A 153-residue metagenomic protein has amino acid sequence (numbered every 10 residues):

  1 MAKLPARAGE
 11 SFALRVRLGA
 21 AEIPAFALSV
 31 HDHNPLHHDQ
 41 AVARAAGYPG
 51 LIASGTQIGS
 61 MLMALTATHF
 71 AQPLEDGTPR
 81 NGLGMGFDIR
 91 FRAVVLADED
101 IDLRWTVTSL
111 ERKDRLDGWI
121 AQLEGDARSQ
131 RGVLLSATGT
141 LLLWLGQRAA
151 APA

Functional and structural regions predicted by a protein language model:
M1-A53: Catalytic strand-loop segment that frames the active site of acyl-thioester-processing enzymes
M1-S11, V94-A153: HotDog/MaoC-like acyl-thioester-processing domains
E10-L14, E22, P79-F87, I101 (+1 more regions): A generic structural signal for short beta-strands and their flanking turns/coil linkers
L28, I52-S60, L142-P152: Noncatalytic linker/hinge segments flanking ATPase motor cores
G50, S60-T106: Hydrophobic beta-strand-centered segment that forms part of the acyl-chain substrate-binding groove
